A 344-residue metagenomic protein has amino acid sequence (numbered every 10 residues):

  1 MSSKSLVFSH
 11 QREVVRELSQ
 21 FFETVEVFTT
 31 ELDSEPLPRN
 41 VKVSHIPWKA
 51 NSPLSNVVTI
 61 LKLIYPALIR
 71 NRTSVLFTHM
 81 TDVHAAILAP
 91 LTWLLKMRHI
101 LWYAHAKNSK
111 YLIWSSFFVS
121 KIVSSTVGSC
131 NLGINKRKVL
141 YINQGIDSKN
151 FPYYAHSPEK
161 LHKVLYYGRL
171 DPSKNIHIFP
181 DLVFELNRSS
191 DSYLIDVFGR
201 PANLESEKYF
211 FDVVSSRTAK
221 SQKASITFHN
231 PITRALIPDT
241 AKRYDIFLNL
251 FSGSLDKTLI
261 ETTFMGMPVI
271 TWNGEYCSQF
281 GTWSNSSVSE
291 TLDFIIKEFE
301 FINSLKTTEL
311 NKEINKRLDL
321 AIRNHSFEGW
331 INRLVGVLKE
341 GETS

Functional and structural regions predicted by a protein language model:
M1-D33, F184-S189, E328, K339 (+1 more regions): N-terminal subdomain of nucleotide-sugar transferases
E13, A106-S109, F117-Y153: Donor nucleotide-sugar binding/catalytic pocket of nucleotide-sugar-dependent glycosyltransferases
T30-L32, L194-D212: Glycosyltransferase donor-sugar binding loop
G145-H162, D239: Acidic anion/phosphate-binding donor-loop and adjacent secondary structure in glycosyltransferase catalytic cores
S157-K174, F179-N187, I195-D196: Conserved donor-binding/catalytic core segment of Leloir-type glycosyltransferases
F210-P231: Nucleotide-activated donor-binding/catalytic signature segment of Leloir-type glycosyltransferases, i.e., the conserved
K242-S254, M267: Acidic donor-binding loop of glycosyltransferase active sites
S286-D293, N303-K339: A charged, aromatic-enriched C-terminal amphipathic alpha-helix characteristic of glycosyltransferases across folds
